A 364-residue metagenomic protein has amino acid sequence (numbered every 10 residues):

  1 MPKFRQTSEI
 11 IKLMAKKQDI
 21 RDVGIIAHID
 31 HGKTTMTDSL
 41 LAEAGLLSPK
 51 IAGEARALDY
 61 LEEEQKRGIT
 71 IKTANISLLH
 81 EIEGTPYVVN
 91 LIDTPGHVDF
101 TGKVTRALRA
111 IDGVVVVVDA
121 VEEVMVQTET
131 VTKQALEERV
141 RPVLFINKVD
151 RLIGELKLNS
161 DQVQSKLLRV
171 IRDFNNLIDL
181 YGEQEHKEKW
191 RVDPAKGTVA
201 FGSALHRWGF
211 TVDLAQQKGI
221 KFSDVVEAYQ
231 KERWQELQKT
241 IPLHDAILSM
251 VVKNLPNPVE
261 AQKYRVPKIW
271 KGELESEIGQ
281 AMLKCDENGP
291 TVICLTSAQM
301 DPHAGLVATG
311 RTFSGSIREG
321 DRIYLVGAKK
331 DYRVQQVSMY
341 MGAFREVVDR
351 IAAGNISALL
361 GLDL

Functional and structural regions predicted by a protein language model:
M1-L364: Structural and coupling elements of P-loop NTPases
